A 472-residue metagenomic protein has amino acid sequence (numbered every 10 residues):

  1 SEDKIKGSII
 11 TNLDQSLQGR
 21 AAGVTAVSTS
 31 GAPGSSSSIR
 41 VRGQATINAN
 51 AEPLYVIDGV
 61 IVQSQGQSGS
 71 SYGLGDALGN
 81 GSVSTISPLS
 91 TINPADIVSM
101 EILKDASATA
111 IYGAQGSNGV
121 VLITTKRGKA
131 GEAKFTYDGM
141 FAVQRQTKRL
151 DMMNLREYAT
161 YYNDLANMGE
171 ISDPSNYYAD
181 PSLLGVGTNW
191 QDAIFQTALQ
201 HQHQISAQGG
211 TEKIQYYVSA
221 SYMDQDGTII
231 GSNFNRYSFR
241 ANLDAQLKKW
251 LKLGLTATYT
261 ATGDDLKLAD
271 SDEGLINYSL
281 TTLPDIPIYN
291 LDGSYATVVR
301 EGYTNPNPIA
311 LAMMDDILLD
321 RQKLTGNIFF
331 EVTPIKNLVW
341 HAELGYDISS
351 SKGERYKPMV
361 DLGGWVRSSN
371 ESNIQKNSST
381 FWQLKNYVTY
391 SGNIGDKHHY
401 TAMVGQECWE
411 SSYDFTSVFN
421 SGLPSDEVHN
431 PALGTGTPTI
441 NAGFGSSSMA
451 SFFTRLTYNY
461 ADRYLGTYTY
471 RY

Functional and structural regions predicted by a protein language model:
S1-K4, A257-A261, R471-Y472: Conserved short loop/turn motifs at secondary-structure junctions
S1-R240, A245-K248, K252-G254, T325-G326: Short, small/polar-rich motifs associated with maturation and membrane association, primarily at protein termini
A51-E52, I57, I61-Q63, S68-G69 (+4 more regions): Surface-exposed loop/interface segments of Gram-negative outer-membrane beta-barrel transport/assembly proteins
G79, G326-V332, Y346-I348: Alpha-helical support elements that line or immediately flank enzyme active sites and cofactor-binding pockets
I97, F239-A241, A342, L384 (+3 more regions): Extended, hydrophobic alpha-helical segments in both membrane/secreted and soluble proteins
S206-E212, G422-D426, T457-Y460: Short glycine/proline-enriched loop/turn "hinge" motifs that connect secondary-structure elements and lie
K213-Y216, W250-L253, N337-W340, H398 (+1 more regions): Repeated loop/turn-to-beta-strand initiation elements of outer-membrane beta-barrel proteins
